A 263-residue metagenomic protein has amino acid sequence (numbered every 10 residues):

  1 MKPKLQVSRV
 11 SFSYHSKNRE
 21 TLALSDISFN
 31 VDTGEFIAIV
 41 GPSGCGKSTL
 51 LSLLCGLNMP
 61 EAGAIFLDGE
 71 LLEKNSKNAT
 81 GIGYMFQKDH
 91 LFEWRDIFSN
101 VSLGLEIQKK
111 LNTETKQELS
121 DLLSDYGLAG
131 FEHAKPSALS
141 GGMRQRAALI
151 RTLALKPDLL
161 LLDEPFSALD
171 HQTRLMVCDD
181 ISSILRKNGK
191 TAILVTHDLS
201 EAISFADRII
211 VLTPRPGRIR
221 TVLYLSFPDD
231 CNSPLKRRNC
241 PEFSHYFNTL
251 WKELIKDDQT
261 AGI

Functional and structural regions predicted by a protein language model:
V40-P42: The feature captures the beta-strand-to-loop junction immediately N-terminal to the Walker
C55: Helix-to-loop junction immediately C-terminal to a conserved catalytic motif
G63-K74: Conserved ABC transporter NBD signature motif
F98-E106, K116, Y224: Short helical segment in ABC ATPase nucleotide-binding domains corresponding to the A-loop/adjacent helical element
T113-F131, S183: Conserved ABC ATPase "signature" region
K135-L139, M143: Conserved ABC ATPase signature
A154-D158: A short, proline-enriched helix->beta-strand linker immediately N-terminal to the Walker B motif in ABC-type P-loop
